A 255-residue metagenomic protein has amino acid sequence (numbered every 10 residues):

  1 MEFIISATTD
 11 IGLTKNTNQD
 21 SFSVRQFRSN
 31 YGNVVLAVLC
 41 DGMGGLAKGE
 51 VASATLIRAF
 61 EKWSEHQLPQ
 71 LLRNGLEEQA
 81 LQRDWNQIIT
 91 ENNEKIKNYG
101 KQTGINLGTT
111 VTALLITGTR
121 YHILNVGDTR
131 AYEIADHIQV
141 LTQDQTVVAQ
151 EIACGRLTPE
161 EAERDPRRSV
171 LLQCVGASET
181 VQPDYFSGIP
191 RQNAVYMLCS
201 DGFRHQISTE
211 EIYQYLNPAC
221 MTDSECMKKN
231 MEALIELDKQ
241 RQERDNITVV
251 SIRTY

Functional and structural regions predicted by a protein language model:
M1-Y255: PP2C/PPM-type serine/threonine phosphatase catalytic domain
